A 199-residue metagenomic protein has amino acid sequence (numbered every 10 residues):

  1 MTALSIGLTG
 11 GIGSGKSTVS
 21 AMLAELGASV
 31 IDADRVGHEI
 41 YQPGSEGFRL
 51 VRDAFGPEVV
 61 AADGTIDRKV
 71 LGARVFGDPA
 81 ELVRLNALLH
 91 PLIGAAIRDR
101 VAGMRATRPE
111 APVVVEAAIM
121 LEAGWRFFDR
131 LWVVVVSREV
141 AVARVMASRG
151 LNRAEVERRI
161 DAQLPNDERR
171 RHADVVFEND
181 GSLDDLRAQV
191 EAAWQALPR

Functional and structural regions predicted by a protein language model:
M1-A28, A33-R35: Walker A (P-loop) phosphate-binding motif
S5, A28-V30, P112, R170 (+1 more regions): Hydrophobic "anchor" residues on beta-strands that sit immediately upstream of conserved functional sites
G15, D34, L85, V114 (+3 more regions): Residue-level signal for inorganic ion chemistry
V19-A21, S29-Q42, P57, A147 (+1 more regions): N-terminal polybasic phosphate/anion-binding patch
L26, F48, R52, R138-M146 (+2 more regions): An amphipathic alpha-helix signature
R35-A111: ATP-dependent small-molecule kinase phosphotransfer cores that center on conserved nucleotide phosphate-binding segments
I97-R98, R126-F127, A147, L151-R199: Small-molecule kinase domains that catalyze NTP-dependent phosphoryl transfer to phosphate-bearing small molecules
R98-A147: ATP-dependent NMP and nucleoside kinases share a basic, alpha-helical "lid"
